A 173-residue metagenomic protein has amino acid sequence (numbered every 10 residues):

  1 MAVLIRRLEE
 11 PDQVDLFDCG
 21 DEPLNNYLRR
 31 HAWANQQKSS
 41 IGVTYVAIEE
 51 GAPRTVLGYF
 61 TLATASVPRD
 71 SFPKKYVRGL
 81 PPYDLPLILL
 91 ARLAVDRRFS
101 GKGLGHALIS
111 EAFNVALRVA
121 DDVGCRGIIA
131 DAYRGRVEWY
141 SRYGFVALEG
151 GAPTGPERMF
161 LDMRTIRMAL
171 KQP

Functional and structural regions predicted by a protein language model:
M1-K38: Short amphipathic alpha-helix that is part of the acyltransferase structural core
N35-K38, L117-V123: Alpha-helix termini
S40-T64, S71: Conserved beta-hairpin
G42, L85, C125-G127: Short coil/loop residues immediately preceding or within conserved phosphate-binding loops of NTP-utilizing enzyme
Y59-R92, S100: Conserved acyl-donor/pantetheine-binding loop and adjacent beta-alpha core of acyl/acetyltransferases and related
G101-V115: Conserved acetyl-CoA-binding loop-helix of GNAT-fold acetyltransferases
G124-G135, E149-P173: C-terminal "cap" of GNAT-fold acetyltransferases
A130, Y140-S141, F145: Conserved active-site tyrosine of GNAT-family acetyltransferases
